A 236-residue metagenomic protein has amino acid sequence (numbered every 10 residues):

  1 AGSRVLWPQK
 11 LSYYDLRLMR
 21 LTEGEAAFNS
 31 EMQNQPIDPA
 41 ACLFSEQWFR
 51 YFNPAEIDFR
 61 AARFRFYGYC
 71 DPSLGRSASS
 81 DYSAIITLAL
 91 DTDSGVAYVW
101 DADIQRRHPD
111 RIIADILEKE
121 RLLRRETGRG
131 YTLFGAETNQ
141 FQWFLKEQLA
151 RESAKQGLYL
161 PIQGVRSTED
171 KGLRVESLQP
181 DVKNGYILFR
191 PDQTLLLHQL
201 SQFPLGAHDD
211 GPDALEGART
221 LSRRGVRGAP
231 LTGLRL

Functional and structural regions predicted by a protein language model:
A1-P72: ATPase catalytic-site recognition across NTP-hydrolyzing enzymes
A1-Q9, Y14-L18, Q35, P39-L43 (+2 more regions): Mg2+-dependent endonuclease catalytic cores in nucleic-acid-processing enzymes, primarily RNase H-like
E31-P39, G211, R219, R235-L236: Helicase-core coupling region on the C-terminal RecA-like lobe
I57-A62, L90-V96: Flexible internal linker/loop segments at domain or repeat junctions
C70-S83: An active-site-proximal beta-strand-loop segment
P72, T138, D210-G211: Generic detector of well-ordered alpha-helical packing
A218-L236: Acidic two-metal-ion nuclease catalytic site recognized across multiple nuclease folds, prominently DnaQ/RNase D-T
